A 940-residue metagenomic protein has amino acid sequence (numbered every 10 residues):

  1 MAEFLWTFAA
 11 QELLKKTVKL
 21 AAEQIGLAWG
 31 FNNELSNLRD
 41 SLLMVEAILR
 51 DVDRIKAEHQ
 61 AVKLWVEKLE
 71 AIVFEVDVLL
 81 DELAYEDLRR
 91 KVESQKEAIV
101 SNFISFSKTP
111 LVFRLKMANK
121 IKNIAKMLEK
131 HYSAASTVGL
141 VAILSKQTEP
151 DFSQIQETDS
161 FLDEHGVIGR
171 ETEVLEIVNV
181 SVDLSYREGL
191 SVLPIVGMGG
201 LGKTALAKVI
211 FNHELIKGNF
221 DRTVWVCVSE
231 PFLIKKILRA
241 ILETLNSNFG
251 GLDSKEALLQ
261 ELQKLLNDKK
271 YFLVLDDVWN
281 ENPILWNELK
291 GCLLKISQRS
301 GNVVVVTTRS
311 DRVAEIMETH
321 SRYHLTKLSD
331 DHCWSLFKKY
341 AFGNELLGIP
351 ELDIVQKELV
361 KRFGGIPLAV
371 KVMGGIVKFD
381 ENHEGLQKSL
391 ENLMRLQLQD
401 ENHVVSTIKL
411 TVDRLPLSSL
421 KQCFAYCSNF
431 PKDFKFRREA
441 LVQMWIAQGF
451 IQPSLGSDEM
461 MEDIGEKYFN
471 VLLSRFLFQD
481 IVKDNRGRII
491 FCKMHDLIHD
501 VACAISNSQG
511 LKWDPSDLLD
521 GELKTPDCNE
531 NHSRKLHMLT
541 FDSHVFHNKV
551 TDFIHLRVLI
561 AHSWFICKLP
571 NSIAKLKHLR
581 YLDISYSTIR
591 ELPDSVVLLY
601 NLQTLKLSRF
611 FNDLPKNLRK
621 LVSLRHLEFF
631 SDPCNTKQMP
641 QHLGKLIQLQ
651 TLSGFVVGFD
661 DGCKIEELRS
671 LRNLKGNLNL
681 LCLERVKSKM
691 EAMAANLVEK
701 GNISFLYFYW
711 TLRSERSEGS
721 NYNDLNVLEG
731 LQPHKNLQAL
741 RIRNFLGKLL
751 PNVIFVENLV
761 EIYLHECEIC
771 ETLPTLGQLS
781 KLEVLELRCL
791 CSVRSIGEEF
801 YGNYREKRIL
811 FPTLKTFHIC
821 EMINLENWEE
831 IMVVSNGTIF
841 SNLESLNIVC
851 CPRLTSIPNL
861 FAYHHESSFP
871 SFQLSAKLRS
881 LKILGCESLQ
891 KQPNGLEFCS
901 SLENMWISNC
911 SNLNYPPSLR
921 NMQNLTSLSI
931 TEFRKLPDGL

Functional and structural regions predicted by a protein language model:
M1-A61, E86: N-terminal amphipathic alpha-helical segments
I25-N32, R54-V66, R89-Q95, L252-D253 (+7 more regions): Short, surface-exposed loop/turn segments at secondary-structure junctions
L42, E46-H59, I241-D253, S297-V306 (+3 more regions): Non-catalytic, charged helical/coil tracts that couple and regulate nucleotide-powered enzyme cores
A47-S153: Charged, amphipathic alpha-helical interaction modules
Q60, F161, V180-R187, S191 (+9 more regions): Leucine-rich repeat
L79, Y85-S94, T109-L111, K116 (+10 more regions): Surface-exposed helical/coil interface segments that assemble multiprotein signaling complexes
M127-L201, A205-D221, C227-S229, A240 (+6 more regions): N-terminal flanking helix/linker immediately upstream of nucleotide/cofactor-binding cores
L233-A240, G250-V274, E281, I296-S297 (+3 more regions): Mid-core helix/loop region of P-loop NTP-binding domains shared across ATPases and GTPases
